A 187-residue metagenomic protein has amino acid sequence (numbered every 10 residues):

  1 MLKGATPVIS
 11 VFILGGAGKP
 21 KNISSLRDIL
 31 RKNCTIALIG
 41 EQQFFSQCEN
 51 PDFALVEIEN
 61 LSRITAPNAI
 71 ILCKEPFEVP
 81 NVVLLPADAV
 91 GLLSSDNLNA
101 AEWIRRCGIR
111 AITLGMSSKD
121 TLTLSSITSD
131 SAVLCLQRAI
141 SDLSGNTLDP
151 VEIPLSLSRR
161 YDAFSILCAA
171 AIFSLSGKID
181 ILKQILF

Functional and structural regions predicted by a protein language model:
M1-G91, N99-R110: Phosphate-binding loop of NTP-binding sites
N60-A66, G115, I140-D142: Short, Lys/Arg-enriched charge-dense amphipathic segments
E75-F77, D96-N97, M116-K119: Short, acidic/turn-prone active-site loops that include or flank metal/cofactor- and phosphate-binding residues
L92-S95, A111, L124, A169: Residue-level signal for inorganic ion chemistry
C107-K119: Short, solvent-exposed linear motifs at loop/edge-of-secondary-structure regions
M116-F187: Adenine nucleotide phosphate-binding catalytic loops in nucleotide-utilizing enzymes
